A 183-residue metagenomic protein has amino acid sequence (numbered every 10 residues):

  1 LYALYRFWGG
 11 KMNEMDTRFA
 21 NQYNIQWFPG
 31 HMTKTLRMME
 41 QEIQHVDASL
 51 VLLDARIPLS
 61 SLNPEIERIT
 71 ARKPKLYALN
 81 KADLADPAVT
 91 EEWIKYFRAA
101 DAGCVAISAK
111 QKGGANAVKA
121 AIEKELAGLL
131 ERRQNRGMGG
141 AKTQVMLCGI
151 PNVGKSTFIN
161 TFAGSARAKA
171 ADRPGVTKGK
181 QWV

Functional and structural regions predicted by a protein language model:
W8-A71: N-terminal accessory targeting/assembly segments
P29, L36, I57-S60, G128-N135 (+1 more regions): Active-site phosphate-binding and catalytic loops of NTP-dependent enzymes
H31-K34, A163-V183: Switch I (effector-binding) loop of TRAFAC-class P-loop GTPase G-domains
D47-L53, R72-K81, A102-A106: Conserved beta-strand/loop subsegment of P-loop NTPase cores
R56-P58, A82-A85, K110-G113, V176-T177: Conserved nucleotide-binding/hydrolysis micro-motifs of P-loop NTPases
A85-M146: Canonical P-loop GTPase G-domain recognition
V145-G164: Glycine-rich phosphate-binding P-loop
